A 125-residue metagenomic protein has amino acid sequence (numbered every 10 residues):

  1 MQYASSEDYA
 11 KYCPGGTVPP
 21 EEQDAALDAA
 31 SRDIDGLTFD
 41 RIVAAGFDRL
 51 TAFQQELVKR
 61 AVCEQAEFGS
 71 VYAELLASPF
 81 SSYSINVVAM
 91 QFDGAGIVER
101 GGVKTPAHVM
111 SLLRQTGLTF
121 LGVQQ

Functional and structural regions predicted by a protein language model:
M1-Q125: Divalent metal-cofactor coordination and adjacent catalytic microenvironments
